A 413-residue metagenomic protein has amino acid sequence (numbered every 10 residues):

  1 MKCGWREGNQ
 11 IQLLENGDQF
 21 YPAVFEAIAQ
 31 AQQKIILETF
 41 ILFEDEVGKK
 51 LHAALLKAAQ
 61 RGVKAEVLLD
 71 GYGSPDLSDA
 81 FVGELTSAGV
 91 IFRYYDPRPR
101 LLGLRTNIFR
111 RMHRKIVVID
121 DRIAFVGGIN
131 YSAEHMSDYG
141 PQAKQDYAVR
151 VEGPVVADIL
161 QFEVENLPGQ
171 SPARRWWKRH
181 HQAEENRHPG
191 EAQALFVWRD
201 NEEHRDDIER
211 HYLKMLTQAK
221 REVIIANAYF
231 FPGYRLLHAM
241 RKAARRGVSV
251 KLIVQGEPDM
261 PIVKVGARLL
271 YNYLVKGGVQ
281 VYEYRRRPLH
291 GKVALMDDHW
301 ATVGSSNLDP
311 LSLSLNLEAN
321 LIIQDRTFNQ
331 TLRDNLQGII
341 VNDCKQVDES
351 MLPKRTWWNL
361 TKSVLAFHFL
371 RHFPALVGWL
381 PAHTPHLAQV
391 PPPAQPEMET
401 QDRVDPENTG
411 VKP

Functional and structural regions predicted by a protein language model:
M1-P413: Charged, low-complexity intrinsically disordered terminal segments
